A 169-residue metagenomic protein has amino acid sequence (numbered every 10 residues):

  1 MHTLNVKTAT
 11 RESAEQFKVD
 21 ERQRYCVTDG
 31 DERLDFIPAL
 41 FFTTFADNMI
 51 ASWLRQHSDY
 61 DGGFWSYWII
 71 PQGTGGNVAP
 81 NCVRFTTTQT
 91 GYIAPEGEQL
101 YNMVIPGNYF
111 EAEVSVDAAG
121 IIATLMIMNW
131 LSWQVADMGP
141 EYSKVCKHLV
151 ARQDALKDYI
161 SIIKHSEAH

Functional and structural regions predicted by a protein language model:
M1-Y60, D137-H169: N-terminal domain-onset segments
V27, T44-F45, M49, I70 (+3 more regions): N-terminal module detector in large eukaryotic regulators
A39-G91: Amphipathic, interaction-prone secondary-structure segments
T90-H169: Polybasic, proline/glycine-rich intrinsically disordered low-complexity segments
